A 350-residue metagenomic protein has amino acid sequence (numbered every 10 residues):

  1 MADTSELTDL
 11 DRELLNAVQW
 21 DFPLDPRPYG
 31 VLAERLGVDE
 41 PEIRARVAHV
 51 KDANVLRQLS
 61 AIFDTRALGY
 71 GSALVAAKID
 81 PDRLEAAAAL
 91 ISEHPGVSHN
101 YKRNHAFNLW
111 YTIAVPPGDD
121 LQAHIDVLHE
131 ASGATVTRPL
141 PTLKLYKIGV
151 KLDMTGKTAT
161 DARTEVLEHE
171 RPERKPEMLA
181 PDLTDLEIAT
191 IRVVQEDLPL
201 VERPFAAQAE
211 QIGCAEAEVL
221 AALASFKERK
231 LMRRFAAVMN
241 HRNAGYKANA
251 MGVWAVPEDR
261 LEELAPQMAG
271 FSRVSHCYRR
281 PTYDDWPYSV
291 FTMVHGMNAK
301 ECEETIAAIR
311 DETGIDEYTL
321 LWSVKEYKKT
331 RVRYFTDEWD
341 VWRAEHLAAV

Functional and structural regions predicted by a protein language model:
M1-V350: A compositional/biophysical signature of low hydrophobicity enriched in polar/charged and small residues
